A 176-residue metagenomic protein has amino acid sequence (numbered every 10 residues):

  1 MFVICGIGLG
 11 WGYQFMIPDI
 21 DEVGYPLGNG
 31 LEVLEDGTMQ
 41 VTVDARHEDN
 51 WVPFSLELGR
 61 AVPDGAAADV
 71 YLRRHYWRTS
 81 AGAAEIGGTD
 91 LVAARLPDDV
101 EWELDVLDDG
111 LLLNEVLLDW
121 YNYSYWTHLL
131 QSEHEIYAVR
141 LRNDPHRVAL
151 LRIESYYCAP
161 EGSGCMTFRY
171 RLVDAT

Functional and structural regions predicted by a protein language model:
M1-T176: Surface-exposed, beta-sheet-biased, low-hydrophobicity segments with strongly acidic/polar composition
